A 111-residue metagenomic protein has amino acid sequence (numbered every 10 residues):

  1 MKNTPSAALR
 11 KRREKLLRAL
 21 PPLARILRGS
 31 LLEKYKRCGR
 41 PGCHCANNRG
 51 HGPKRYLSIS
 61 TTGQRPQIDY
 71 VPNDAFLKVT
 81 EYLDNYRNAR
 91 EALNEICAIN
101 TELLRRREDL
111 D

Functional and structural regions predicted by a protein language model:
M1-D111: A positively charged, amphipathic N-terminal helix/segment that binds anionic biomolecules
